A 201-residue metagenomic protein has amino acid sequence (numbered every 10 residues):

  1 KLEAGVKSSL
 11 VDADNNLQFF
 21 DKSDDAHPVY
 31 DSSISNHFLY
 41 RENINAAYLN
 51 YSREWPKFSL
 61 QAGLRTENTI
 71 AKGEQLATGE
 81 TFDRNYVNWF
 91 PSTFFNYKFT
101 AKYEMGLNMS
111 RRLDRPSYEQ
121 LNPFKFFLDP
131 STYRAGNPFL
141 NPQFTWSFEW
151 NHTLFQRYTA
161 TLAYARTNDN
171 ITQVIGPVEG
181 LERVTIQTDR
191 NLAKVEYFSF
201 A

Functional and structural regions predicted by a protein language model:
K1, L17-F19, S23, E196-A201: Short, intrinsically disordered, charge-balanced linker/junction segments flanking boundaries in proteins
E3-D14, Y30-N168: Structural signature of Gram-negative outer-membrane beta-barrels, strongest in the C-terminal barrel of TonB-dependent
Q18-S23, N122-F124, V174-P177: Short, flexible, mixed-charge acidic loops at enzyme active sites
D31-N36, N141, T161-A201: Outer membrane beta-barrel strand-and-loop segments of large Gram-negative receptors, especially TonB-dependent
